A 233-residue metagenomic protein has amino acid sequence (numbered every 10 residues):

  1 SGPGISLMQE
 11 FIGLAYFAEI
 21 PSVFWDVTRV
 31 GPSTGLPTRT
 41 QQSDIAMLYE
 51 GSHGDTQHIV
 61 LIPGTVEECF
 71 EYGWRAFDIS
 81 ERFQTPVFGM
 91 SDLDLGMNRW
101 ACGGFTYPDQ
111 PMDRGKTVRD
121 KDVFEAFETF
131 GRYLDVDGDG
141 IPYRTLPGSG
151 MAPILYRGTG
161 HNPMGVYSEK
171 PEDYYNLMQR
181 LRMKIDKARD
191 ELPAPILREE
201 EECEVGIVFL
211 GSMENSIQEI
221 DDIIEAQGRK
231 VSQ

Functional and structural regions predicted by a protein language model:
S1-E50, I59-S80, Q218, A226: Thiamine diphosphate
S6, R29-P32, H53, V60 (+4 more regions): Generic preference for well-ordered secondary structure
D55-I62, E202-G206: Glycine- and acidic
Y72, F77-Q233: Flexible, low-complexity linker and terminal segments
